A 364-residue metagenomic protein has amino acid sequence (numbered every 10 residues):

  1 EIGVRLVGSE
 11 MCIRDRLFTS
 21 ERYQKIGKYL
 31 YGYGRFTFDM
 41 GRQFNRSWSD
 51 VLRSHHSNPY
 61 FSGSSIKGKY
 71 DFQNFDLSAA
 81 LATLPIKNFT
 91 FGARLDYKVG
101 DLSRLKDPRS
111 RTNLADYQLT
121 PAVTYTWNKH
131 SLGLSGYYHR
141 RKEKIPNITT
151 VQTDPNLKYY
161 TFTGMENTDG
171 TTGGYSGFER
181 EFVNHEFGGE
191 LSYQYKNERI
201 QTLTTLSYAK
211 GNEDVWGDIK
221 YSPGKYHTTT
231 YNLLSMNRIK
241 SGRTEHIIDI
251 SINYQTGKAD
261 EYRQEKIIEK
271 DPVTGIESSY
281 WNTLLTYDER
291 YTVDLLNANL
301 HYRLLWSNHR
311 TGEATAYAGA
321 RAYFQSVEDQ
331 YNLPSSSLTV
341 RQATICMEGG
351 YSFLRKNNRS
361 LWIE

Functional and structural regions predicted by a protein language model:
E1, G34-R42, A93-V99, L134-R140 (+6 more regions): Transmembrane beta-barrel strands of outer-membrane/channel proteins
I2-G8, C12-I13: Single conserved hydrophobic/aromatic residue that forms the stacking wall/gate of nucleotide- or nucleobase-binding
S9-E10, F44-L52, F61-Y70, K106-T112 (+5 more regions): Extracellular/periplasm-exposed beta-strand and loop segments of Gram-negative cell-envelope proteins, dominated by
R14-G41, F61-S62, I66-V99, A115-H139: Transmembrane beta-barrel wall of Gram-negative outer-membrane proteins
F18-Q24, L77-T83, L119-Y125, G189-Y195 (+5 more regions): Residues on the lipid-exposed face of transmembrane beta-strands in outer-membrane beta-barrel proteins
K28-G34, K87-F91, N128-L132, F187 (+4 more regions): Outer-envelope beta-barrel architecture signal
A82-L105, L114-Y117, L203-K220, T315-Y323: Surface-exposed extracellular loop regions of Gram-negative outer-membrane beta-barrel proteins
Y287-E364: C-terminal structural cap/anchor segments
